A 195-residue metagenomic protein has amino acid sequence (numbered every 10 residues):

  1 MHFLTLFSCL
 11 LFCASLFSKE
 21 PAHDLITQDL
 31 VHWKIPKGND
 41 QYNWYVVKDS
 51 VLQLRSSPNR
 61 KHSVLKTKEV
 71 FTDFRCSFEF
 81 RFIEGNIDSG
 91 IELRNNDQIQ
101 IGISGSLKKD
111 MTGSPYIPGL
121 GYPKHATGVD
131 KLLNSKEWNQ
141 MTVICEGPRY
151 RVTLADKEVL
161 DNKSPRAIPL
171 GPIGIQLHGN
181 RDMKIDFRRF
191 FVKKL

Functional and structural regions predicted by a protein language model:
M1-C9: Sec-dependent signal peptide recognition, specifically the positively charged N-region followed immediately by
K19-L195: Carbohydrate-interacting regions of secretory-pathway proteins
